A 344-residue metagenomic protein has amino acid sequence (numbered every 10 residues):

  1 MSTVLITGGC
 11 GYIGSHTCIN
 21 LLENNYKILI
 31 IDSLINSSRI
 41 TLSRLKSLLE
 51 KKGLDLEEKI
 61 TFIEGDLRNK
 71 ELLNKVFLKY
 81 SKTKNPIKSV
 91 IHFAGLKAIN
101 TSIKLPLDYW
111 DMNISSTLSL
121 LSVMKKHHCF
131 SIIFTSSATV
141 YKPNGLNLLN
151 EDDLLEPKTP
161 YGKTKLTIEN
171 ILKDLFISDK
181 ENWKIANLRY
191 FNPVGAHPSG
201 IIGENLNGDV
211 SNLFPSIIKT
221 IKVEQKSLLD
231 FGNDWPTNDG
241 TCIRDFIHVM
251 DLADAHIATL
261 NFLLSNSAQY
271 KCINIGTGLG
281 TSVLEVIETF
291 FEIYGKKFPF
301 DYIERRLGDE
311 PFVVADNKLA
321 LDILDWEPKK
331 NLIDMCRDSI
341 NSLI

Functional and structural regions predicted by a protein language model:
S2-S89: N-terminal Rossmann/SDR dinucleotide-binding element
T7, I87-F93, F134, N274: Rossmann-fold scaffold of SDR-type NAD(P)-dependent oxidoreductases
H92, L118-P160, S178-A186: Conserved Rossmann-fold NAD(P)-dependent oxidoreductase catalytic core, especially the SDR/UDP-sugar
Y109-W110, M124: A hydrophobic alpha-helix adjacent to the NAD(P)-binding/active-site core of NAD(P)-dependent oxidoreductases, strongly
S119, K219-I344: C-terminal substrate-binding subdomain of Rossmann-fold SDR/epimerase-dehydratase oxidoreductases
Y141-K142, E156-P160, W183-S211, T237-T241: Flexible, glycine-rich beta-alpha linker
P143, K158-V194, P215-E224: Active-site Tyr-X1-5-Lys
